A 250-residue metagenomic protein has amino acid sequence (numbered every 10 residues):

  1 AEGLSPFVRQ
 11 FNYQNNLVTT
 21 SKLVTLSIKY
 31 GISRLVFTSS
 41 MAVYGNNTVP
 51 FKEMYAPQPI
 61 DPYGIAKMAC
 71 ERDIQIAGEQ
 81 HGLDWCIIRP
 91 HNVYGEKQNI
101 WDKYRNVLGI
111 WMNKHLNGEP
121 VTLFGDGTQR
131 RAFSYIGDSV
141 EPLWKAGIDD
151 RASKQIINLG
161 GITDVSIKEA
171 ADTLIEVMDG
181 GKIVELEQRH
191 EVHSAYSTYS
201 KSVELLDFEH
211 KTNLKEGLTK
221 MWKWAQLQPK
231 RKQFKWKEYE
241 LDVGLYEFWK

Functional and structural regions predicted by a protein language model:
A1-P90, Q228, Y239, G244 (+1 more regions): N-terminal Rossmann-like NAD(P)+-binding domain of SDR-like oxidoreductases, especially those catalyzing
L4-S5, I28, N46-T48, K97-N99 (+2 more regions): Short glycine-/acidic-enriched loop or helix-start segments at secondary-structure transitions that form or flank
R9, I100-W101: Active-site loop immediately N-terminal to the catalytic Tyr-X3-Lys motif of short-chain dehydrogenase/reductase
L23, I74, W111, S202-V203: Structural element of the ATP-grasp superfamily
V36-S39, I87-G95, G125, I156-G161: Short beta-strand segments
V43-Y44, V93-G95, S139: Conserved sequence/active-site signature of Rossmann-fold short-chain dehydrogenase/reductase
A69, D73, A77, V107 (+3 more regions): Hydrophobic alpha-helix immediately C-terminal to the catalytic Tyr-X-X-X-Lys motif of short-chain
L116-K250: C-terminal substrate-binding subdomain of Rossmann-fold SDR/epimerase-dehydratase oxidoreductases
